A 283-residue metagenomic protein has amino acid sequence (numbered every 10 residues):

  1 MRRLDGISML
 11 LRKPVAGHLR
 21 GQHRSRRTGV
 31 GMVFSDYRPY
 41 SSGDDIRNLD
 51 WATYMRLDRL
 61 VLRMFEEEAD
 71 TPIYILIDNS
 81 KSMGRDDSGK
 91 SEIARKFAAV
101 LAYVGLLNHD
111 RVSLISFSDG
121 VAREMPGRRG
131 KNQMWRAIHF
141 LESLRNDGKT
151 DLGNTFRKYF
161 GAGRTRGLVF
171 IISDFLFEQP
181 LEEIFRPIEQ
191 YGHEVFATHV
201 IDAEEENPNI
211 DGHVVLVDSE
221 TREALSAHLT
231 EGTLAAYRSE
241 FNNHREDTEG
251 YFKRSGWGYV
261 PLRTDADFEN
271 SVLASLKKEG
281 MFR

Functional and structural regions predicted by a protein language model:
M1-M125, L168-S173, E178-Q179, P187 (+4 more regions): An amphipathic, basic-hydrophobic helix/alpha-beta surface used to engage anionic, phosphate-rich ligands or surfaces
M1-R26, D36, G161-G167, F177-Q179 (+1 more regions): Von Willebrand factor type A / integrin I
S91, K131-M134: Short, structured helix-loop boundary elements
E92, N146-G153, S239-N242: Conserved phosphate-coordination/catalytic loops
K96, V100, T150-R157, E246 (+1 more regions): Short, contiguous clusters of charged residues that form electrostatic/catalytic patches at enzyme active sites, used
K96-Y103, H139-E142, R157-F160, R186: A broadly conserved amphipathic alpha-helix scaffold signal in soluble, globular proteins
E124-P126, H139-F140: Mobile active-site "lid"/loop adjacent to the S-adenosyl-L-methionine
Q133-G167, Q179-P180, I201-D202: Von Willebrand factor
